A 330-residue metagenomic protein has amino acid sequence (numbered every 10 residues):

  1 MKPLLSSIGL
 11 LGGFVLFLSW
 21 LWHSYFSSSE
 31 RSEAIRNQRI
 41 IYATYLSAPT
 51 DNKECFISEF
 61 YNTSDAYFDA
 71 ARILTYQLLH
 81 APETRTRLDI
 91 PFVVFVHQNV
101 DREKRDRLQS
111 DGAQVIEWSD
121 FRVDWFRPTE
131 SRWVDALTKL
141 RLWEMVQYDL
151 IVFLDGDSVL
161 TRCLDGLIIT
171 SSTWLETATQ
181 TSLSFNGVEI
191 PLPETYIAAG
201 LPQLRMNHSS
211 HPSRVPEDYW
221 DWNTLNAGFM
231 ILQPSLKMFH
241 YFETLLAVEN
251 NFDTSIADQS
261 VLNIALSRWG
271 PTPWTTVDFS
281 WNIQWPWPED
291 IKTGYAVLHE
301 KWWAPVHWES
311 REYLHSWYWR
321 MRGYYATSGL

Functional and structural regions predicted by a protein language model:
K2-L330: Glycosyltransferase catalytic domains, chiefly GT-A lineage
